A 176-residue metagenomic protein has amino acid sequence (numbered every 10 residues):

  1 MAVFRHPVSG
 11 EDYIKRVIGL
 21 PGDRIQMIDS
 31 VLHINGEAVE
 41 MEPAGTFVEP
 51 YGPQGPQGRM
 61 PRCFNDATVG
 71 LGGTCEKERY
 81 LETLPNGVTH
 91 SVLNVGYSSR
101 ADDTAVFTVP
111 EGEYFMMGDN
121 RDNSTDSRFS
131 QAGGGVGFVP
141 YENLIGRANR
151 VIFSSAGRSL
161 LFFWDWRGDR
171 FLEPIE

Functional and structural regions predicted by a protein language model:
M1-E176: Soluble "head" domains of membrane/secretory-pathway proteins
